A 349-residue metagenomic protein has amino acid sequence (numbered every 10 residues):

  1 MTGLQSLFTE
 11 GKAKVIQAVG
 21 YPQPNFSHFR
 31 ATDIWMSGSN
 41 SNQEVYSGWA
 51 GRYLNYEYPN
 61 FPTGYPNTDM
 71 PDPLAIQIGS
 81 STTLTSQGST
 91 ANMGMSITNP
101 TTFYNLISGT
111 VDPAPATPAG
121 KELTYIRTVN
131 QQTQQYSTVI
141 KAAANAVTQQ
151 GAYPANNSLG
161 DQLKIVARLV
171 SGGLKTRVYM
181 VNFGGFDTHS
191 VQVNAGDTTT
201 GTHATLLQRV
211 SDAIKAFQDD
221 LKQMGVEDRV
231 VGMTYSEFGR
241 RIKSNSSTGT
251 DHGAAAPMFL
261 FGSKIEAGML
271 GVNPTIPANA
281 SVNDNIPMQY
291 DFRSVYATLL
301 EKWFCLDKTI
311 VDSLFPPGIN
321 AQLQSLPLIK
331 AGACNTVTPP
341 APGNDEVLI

Functional and structural regions predicted by a protein language model:
M1-D212, A216-M224, K243, P257-C334: Feature for exported/extracytoplasmic and membrane-associated proteins, marking the mature portion
D220-D228, G232-D251, F259: Hydrophobic alpha-helical bundle architecture
A254: Glycine-rich and small/hydrophobic secondary-structure elements
V337-L348: Pro/Thr/Ser/Gly-rich low-complexity, intrinsically disordered linker/stalk tracts
